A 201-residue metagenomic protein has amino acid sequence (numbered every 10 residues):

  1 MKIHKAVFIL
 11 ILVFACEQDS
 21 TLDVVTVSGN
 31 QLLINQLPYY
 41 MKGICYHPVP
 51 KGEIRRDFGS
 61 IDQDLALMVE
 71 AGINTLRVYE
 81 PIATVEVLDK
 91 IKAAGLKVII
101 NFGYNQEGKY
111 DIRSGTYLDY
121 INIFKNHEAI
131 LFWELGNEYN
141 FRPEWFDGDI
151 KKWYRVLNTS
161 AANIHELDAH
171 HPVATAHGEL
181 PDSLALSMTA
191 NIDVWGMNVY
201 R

Functional and structural regions predicted by a protein language model:
K2-I9: Sec-dependent signal peptide recognition, specifically the positively charged N-region followed immediately by
I9, S20, L37-Y39: A generic structural signal for short, non-catalytic loop/turn and secondary-structure boundary residues
D19-N30: N-terminal low-complexity, Pro/Thr/Ser-rich intrinsically disordered segments that act as propeptides or flexible
V27, L33-R201: Active-site mouth of glycoside hydrolases
